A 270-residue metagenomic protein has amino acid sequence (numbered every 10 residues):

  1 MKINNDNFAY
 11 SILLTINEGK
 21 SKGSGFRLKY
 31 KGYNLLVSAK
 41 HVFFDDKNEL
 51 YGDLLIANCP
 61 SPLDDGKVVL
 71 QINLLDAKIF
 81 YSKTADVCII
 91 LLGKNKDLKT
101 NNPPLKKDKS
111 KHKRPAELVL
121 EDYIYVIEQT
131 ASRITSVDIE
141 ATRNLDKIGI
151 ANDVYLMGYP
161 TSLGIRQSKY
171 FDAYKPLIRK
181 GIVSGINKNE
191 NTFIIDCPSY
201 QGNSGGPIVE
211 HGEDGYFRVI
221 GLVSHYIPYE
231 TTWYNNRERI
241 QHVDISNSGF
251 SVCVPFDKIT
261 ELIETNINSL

Functional and structural regions predicted by a protein language model:
K2-N73, I89, G93-N95, D146 (+2 more regions): Catalytic histidine site
N17, K40-H41, L91-D97, T130 (+2 more regions): A structural micro-motif recognizing beta-strand termini and the immediately following turn/loop segments
L74-S136: Hydrophobic alpha-helical segments and helix pairs
T100-P104, D122, D138, G164-D172 (+2 more regions): A short secondary-structure junction signal
S110-Y123, I127-S168: Short glycine/Trp-rich loop-beta-loop segment that forms part of the substrate-binding cleft
G158-G202: A mid-sequence, solvent-exposed acidic-amphipathic segment
D196-V223: Catalytic nucleophile loop of clan PA
V219-L270: C-terminal cap/linker of serine protease catalytic domains
